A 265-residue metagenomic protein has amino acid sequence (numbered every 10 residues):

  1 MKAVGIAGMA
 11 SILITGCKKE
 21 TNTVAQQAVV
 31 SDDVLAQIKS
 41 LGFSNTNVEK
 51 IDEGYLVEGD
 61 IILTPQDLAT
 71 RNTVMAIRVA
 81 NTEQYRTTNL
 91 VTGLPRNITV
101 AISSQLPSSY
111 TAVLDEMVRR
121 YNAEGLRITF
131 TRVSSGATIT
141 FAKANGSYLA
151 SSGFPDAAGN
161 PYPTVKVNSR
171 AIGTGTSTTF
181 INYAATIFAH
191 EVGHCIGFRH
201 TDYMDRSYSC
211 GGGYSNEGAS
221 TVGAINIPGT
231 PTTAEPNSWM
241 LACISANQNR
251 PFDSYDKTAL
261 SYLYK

Functional and structural regions predicted by a protein language model:
L13-G16: C-terminal motif of bacterial Sec signal peptides marking the signal peptidase cleavage site
E20-S109, V222-T232: Disordered inhibitory propeptide/activation segment of secreted metzincin zinc metalloprotease zymogens, centered on
T99-S104, T131-L149, C210: Acidic helix-start/capping segments at beta-turn-to-alpha-helix junctions
S108-T131: Zn2+-dependent metallopeptidase catalytic core
Y110, T140-K166: Catalytic zinc-binding patch centered on the HExxH motif and its immediate surroundings that defines zinc-dependent
E124-A137, H200-S207: Surface-exposed patches in mature extracellular/periplasmic domains of secreted proteins
S169-F188: Short pre-active-site segment immediately N-terminal to the catalytic Zn-binding motif
N182, A189-S254: The catalytic-center signature of Zn2+-dependent metalloproteases
